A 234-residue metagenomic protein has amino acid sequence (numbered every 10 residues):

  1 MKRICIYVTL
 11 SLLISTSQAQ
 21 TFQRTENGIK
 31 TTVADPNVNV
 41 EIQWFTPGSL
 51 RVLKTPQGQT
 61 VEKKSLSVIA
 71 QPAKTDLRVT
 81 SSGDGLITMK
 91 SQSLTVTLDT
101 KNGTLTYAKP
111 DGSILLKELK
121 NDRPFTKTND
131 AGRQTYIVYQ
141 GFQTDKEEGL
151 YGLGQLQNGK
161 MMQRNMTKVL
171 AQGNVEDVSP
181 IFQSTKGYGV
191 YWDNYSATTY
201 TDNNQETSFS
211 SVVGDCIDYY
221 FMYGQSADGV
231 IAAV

Functional and structural regions predicted by a protein language model:
M1-Q23: Bacterial Sec-dependent N-terminal signal peptides
Q20-A34: Short N-terminal segments immediately surrounding and downstream of signal-peptide cleavage
F22, E26, Q43-I87, F125-K127: A low-complexity, Ser/Thr/Gly/Pro-enriched, surface-exposed linker/loop concept that marks segments flanking
G28-T31, V38-E41, V178-S179, S208: Short secondary-structure capping/turn segments at boundaries of alpha-helices and beta-strands
A34-D35, F45, S82, S184: A short, compositionally biased micro-patch
A34-D35, T55-Q57, P110-D111, T185: Short, flexible beta-strand-to-coil junctions
N39-G48, E62-Q71, T97-D111, K120: Extended Gly/Ser/Thr-rich low-complexity repeat segments, especially those forming or decorating extracellular
S81-V234: Catalytic and substrate-binding clefts that recognize carbohydrates or anionic sugar/phosphate headgroups
